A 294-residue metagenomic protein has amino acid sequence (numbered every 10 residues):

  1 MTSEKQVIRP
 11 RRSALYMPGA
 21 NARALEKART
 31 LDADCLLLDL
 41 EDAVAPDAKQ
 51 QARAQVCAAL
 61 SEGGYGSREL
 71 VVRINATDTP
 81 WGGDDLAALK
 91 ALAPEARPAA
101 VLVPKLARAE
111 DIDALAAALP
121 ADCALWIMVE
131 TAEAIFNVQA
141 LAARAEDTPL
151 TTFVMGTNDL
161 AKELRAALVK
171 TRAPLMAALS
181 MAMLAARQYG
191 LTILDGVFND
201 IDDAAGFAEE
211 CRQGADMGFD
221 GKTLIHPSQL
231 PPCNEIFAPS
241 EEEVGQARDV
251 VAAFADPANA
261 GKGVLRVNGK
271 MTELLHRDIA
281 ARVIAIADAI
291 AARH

Functional and structural regions predicted by a protein language model:
M1-H294: Expand to "…catalyze enediolate/carbanion chemistry for C-C bond making/breaking, isomerization, decarboxylation
